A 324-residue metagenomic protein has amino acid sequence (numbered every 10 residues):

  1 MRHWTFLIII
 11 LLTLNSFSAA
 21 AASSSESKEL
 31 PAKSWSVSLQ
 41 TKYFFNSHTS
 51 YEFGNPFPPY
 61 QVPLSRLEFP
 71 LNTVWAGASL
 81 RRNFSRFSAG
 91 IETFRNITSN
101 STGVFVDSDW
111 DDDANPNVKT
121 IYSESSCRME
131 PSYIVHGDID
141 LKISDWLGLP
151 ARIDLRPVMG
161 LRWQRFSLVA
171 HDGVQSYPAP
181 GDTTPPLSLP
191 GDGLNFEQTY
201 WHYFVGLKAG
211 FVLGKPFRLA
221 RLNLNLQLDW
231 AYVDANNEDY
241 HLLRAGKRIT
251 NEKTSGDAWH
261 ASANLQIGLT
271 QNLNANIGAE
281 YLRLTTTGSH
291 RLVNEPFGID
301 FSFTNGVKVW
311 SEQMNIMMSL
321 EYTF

Functional and structural regions predicted by a protein language model:
M1-S36, F324: Cleavable N-terminal export/targeting peptides
A22-S34, R81-S88, I143-L155, L213-L224 (+1 more regions): Short loop/turn motifs that connect adjacent beta-strands in outer-membrane beta-barrel proteins
W35-F45, R82, I91-I97, L155-R165 (+3 more regions): Transmembrane beta-barrel strands of outer-membrane/channel proteins
N46-T73, I97-V135, Q164-H202, D229-S262 (+1 more regions): Extracellular/periplasm-exposed beta-strand and loop segments of Gram-negative cell-envelope proteins, dominated by
A78-R82, V135-D145, M159-L161, Y203-F211 (+4 more regions): Residues on the lipid-exposed face of transmembrane beta-strands in outer-membrane beta-barrel proteins
E130-D140, P150-R156: A structural/positional concept
Q266, N272-T287: Extended, basic/helix-rich recognition subdomains
